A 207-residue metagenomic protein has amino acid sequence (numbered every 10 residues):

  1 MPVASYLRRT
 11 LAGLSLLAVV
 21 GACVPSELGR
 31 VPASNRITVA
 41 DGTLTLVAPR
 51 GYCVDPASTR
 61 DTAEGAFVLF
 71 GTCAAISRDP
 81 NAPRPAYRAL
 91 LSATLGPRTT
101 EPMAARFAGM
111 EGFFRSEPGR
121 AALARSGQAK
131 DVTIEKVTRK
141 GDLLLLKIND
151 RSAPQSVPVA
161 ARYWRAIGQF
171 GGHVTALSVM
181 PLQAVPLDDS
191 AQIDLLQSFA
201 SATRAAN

Functional and structural regions predicted by a protein language model:
P2-L14: Bacterial N-terminal signal peptides that target proteins for export
V19-A22: C-terminal motif of bacterial Sec signal peptides marking the signal peptidase cleavage site
V24-E27: Bacterial signal peptide processing site
V31-V54: Post-signal peptide N-terminal segment of mature Sec-exported envelope proteins
A48-R50, S58-R60, L95-T99, I148-S152 (+1 more regions): A mature extracytoplasmic/lumenal domain signature
G51-A105: Secretory pathway targeting signatures of secreted, lumenal, and periplasmic proteins
L95-V137: Mid-length scaffold segments of soluble, non-membrane domains
D142-A206: Short, well-structured beta-strand
